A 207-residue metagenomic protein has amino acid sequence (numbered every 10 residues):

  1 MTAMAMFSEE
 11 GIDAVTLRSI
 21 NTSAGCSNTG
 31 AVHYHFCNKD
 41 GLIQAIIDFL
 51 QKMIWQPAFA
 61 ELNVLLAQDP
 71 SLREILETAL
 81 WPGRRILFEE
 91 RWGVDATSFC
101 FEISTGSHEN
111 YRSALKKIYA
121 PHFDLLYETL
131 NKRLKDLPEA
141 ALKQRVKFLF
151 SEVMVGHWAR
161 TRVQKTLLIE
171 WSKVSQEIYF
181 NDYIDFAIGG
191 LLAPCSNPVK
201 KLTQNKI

Functional and structural regions predicted by a protein language model:
M1, D13, F36-F59, N63 (+1 more regions): An amphipathic alpha-helix adjacent to DNA-recognition modules
A3-F7, A187: Short hydrophobic clusters on alpha-helical segments that form packing/core surfaces in small helical domains
M6-E9, D13-G41, A45: Helix-turn-helix
I46, I75, A79, W92-F99 (+5 more regions): Residue-level detector of well-ordered alpha-helical segments, enriched for hydrophobic/aromatic packing positions
A58-V94, V146: Hydrophobic alpha-helical connector segments
E74, D95, H108-L134: Amphipathic alpha-helical packing segments from all-alpha helical-bundle domains
A79-G83, T97-S104, L149-V153, A187: Short alpha-helical scaffolding segments that buttress acidic/His motifs in well-ordered protein cores
I86, A120-I207: C-terminal peripheral helix-coil segments that are non-catalytic and often amphipathic
